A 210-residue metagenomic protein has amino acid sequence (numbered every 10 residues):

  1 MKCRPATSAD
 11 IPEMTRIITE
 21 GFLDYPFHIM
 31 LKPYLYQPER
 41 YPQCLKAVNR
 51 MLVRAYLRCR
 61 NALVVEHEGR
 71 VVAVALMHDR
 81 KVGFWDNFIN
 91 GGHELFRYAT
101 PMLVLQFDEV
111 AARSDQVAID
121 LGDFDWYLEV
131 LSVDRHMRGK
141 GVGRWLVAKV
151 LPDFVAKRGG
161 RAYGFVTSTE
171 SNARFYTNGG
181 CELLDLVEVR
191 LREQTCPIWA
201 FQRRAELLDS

Functional and structural regions predicted by a protein language model:
K2-I29: A short beta-loop-alpha structural element at the N-terminal edge of CoA-dependent acyl/N-acetyltransferase catalytic
Q43-V64, Y127: A short helix-loop-beta-strand connector motif used in the catalytic cores of GNAT acetyltransferases and, in some
C59-A75: Conserved beta-hairpin
L76-S132, R190-T195: Conserved acyl-donor/pantetheine-binding loop and adjacent beta-alpha core of acyl/acetyltransferases and related
F124-W126, F154-S168: Conserved GNAT acetyl-CoA-binding A-motif
E129-R138, G164-R174, L191-Q194: Conserved beta-strand-loop-alpha-helix junction that forms the acyl-donor binding cleft
V133, G139-D153: Conserved acetyl-CoA-binding loop-helix of GNAT-fold acetyltransferases
R144, T169-L186: Conserved active-site alpha-helix within GNAT-family acetyltransferase domains
